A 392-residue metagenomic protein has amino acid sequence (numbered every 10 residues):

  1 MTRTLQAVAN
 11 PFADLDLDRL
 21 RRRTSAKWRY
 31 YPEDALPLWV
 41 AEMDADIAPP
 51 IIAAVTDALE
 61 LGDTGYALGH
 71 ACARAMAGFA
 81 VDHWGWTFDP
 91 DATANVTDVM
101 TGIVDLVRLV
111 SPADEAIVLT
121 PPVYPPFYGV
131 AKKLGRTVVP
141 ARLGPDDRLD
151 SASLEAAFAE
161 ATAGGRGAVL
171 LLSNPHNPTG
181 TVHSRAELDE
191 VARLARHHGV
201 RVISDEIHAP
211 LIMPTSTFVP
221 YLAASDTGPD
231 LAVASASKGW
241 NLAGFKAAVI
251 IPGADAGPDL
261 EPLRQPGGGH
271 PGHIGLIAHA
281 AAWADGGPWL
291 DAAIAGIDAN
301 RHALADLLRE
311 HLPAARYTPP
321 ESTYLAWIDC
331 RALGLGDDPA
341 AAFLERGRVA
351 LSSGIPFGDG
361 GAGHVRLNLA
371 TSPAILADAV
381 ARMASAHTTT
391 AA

Functional and structural regions predicted by a protein language model:
T2-D98, D105, A284, A392: N-terminal small-domain helix-loop-helix segment of the aminotransferase-like
L38, V55, M76, T93 (+12 more regions): Generic structural signal for small/hydrophobic residues in well-ordered secondary structure, especially within
G78, D338, A342-L351, F357-A392: PLP-dependent enzyme catalytic core of the Aspartate aminotransferase-like
R108-A168, L172: PLP-dependent aminotransferase-like
L134, H197-H198, G228, G347: Helix C-cap/helix->beta junction micro-motif
P145-T217: Active-site phosphate-binding strand-loop segment of PLP-dependent enzymes
A223-D298, H387-T388: Conserved core segment of the aminotransferase class I/II
A280, I297-A305, Y317-C330: Conserved glycine-rich beta-strand-loop-beta hairpin in the small C-terminal domain of fold type I
